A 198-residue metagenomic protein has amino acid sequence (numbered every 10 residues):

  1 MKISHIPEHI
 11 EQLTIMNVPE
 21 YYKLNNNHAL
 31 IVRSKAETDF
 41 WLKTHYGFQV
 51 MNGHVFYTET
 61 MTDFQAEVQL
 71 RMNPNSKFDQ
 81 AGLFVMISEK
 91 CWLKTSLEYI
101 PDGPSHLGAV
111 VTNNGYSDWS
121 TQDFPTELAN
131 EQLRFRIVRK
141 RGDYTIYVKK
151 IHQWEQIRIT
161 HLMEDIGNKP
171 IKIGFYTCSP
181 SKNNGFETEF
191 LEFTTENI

Functional and structural regions predicted by a protein language model:
M1-I198: Extracellular glycan-recognition regions
